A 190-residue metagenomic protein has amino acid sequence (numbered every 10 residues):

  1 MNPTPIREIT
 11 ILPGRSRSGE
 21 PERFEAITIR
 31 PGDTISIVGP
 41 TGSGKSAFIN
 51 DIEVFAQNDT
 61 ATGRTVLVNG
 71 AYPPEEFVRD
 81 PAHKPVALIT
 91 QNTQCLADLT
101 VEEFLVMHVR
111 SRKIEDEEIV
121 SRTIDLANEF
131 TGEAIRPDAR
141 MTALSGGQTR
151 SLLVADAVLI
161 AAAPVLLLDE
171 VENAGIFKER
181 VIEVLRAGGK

Functional and structural regions predicted by a protein language model:
I35-I37, I49: Short hydrophobic beta-strand immediately N-terminal to the Walker A/P-loop
S46: Walker A/P-loop
E53-Q57: Helix-to-loop junction immediately C-terminal to a conserved catalytic motif
A61-E75: Conserved ABC transporter NBD signature motif
A71-A87: ABC ATPase NBD coupling module
N92, A97-E115, I119-R122: Q-loop/switch helix immediately C-terminal to the Walker
L126-T142: Conserved ABC nucleotide-binding domain
G146-L166: GG-anchored amphipathic helix commonly corresponding to the ABC/SMC/Rad50 NBD signature/C-loop
